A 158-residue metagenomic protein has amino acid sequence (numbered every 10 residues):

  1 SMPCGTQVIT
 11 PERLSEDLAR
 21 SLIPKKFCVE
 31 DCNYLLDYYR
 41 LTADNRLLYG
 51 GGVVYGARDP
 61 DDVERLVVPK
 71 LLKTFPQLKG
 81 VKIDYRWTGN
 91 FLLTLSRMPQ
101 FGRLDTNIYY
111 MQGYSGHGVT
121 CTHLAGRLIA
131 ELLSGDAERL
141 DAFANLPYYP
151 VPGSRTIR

Functional and structural regions predicted by a protein language model:
S1-E16, R20-Y85, N90-T106: Active-site substrate-recognition segment that forms the wall of the catalytic cavity or substrate channel
D105-Y110, Y114-R158: C-terminal lid/capping helical subdomain adjacent to the catalytic/cofactor pocket in oxidative enzymes
